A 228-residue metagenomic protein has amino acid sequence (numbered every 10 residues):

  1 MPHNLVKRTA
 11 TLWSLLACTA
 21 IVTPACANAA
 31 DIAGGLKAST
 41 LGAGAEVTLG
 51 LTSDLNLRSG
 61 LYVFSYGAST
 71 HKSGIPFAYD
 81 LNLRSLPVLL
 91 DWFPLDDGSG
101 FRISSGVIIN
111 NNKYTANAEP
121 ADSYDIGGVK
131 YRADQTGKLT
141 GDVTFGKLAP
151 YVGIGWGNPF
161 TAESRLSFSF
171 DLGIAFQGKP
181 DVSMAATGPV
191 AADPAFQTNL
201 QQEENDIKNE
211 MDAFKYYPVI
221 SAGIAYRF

Functional and structural regions predicted by a protein language model:
M1-A30, D212-A213, F228: Cleavable N-terminal export/targeting peptides
I32, L41-A45, L55, R84-V88 (+2 more regions): Hydrophobic, lipid-facing positions within transmembrane beta-strands of outer-membrane proteins
G34-L36, V47, S59, L90 (+4 more regions): Membrane-embedded beta-strand positions of outer-membrane beta-barrel proteins
A38-G42, L61-G67, V107-K113, N158 (+2 more regions): Transmembrane beta-strands of outer-membrane beta-barrel pores
L51-S53, P94-D97, N158-A162, F228: Outer-membrane beta-barrel strand-turn architecture
L55-L57, G98-F101, L166: Repeated loop/turn-to-beta-strand initiation elements of outer-membrane beta-barrel proteins
Y62-V88, N112-A149, G178-K215, V219: Extracellular/periplasm-exposed beta-strand and loop segments of Gram-negative cell-envelope proteins, dominated by
D91-F93, G100, K215-F228: Outer-membrane beta-barrel "beta-signal"
